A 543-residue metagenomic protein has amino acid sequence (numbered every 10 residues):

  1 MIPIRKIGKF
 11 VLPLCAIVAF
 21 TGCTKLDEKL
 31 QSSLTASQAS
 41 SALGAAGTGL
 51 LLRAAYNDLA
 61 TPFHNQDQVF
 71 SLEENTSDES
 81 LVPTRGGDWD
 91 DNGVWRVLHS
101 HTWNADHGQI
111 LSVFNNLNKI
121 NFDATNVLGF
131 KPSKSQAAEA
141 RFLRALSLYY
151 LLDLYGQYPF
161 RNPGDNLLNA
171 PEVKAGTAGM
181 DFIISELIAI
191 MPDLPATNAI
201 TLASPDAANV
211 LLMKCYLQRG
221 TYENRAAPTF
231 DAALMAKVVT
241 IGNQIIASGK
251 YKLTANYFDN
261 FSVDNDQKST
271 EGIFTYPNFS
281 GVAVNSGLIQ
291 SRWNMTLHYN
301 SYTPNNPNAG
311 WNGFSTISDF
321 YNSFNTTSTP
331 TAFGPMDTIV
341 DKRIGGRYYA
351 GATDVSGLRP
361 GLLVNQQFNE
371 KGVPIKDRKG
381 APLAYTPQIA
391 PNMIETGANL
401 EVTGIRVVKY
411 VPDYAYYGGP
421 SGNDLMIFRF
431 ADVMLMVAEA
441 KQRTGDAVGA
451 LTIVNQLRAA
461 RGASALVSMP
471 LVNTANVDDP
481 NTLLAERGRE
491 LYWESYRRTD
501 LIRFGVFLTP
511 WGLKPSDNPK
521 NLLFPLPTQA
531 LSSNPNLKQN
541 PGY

Functional and structural regions predicted by a protein language model:
M1-S33: Bacterial Sec-dependent N-terminal signal peptides
I2-P3, T21-K25, T48, S80 (+6 more regions): Long, intrinsically disordered, low-complexity segments
C23-T76, F261, A530-Y543: Membrane-proximal, proline-rich intrinsically disordered regions
A45, G49-F63, G86-Y155, A170-A178 (+4 more regions): Conserved, well-structured interaction surfaces
W95-H101, T329-R429: Flexible, polar/acidic helix-loop-strand segments at domain edges
R144, L151, L212, R219 (+2 more regions): Structural register within alpha-helical repeat arrays
L152-P159, N198, Q218-A227, G445: Short coil/turn linking the two alpha-helices of tandem helical-hairpin repeats
